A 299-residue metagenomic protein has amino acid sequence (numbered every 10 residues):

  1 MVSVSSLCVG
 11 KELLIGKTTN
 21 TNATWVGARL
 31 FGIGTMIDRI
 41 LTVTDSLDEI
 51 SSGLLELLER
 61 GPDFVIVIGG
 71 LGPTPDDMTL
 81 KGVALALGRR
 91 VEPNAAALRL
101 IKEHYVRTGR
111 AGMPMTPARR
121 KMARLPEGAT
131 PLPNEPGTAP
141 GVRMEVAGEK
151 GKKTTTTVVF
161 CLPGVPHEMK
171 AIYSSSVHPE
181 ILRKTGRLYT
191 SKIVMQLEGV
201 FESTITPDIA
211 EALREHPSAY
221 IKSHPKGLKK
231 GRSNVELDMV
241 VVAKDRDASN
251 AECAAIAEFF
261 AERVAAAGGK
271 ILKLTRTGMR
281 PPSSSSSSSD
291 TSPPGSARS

Functional and structural regions predicted by a protein language model:
M1, G268-S299: Eukaryotic N-terminal low-complexity, Ser/Thr- and Lys/Arg-rich leader segments that predominantly function as
M1-D45, N250-A254: Glycine-rich phosphate/diphosphate-binding loop of Rossmann-like nucleotide-binding domains
V9-K11, P62, V67-P75, P163-G164 (+1 more regions): Glycine-rich beta-strand-to-loop/alpha-helix junction loops that act as flexible
T24-A96, E103-V106: N-terminal small/polar loop signature for handling phosphorylated ligands or for N-terminal nucleophile
G34, L58-G61, L87, V91 (+5 more regions): Structural signal for hydrophobic packing residues in well-ordered secondary-structure cores of soluble enzyme domains
I40, M113-M115, G186-V194, H216-K226 (+1 more regions): Flexible, glycine/charged-enriched surface loops at secondary-structure junctions
T42, E49, D77-K184: Proline/glycine-rich low-complexity loops and linkers
V158-A261: An accessory alpha-helical subdomain
